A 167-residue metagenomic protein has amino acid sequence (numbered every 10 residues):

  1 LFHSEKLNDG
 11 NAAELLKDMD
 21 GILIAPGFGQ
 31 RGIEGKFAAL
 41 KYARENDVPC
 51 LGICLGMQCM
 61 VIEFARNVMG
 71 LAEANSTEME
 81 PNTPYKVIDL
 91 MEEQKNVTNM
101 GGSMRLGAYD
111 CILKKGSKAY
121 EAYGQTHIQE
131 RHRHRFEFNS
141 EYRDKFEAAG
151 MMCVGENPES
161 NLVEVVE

Functional and structural regions predicted by a protein language model:
L1-A13: A short, well-structured beta->alpha microelement
F2, I88-E92, H132, K145-E147: A short linear-motif detector with a strong N-terminal bias
H3-E5, F28, K115, Y142: Short, flexible loop/turn elements at secondary-structure junctions
K6-D9, Q30-G32, Q58-V61, E137-N139 (+1 more regions): Flexible loop/turn segments at secondary-structure boundaries
L15, G21-D110, G116-K118: Cysteine-nucleophile active-site neighborhood
L15, L106-E167: C-terminal and late-domain segments of enzyme folds
